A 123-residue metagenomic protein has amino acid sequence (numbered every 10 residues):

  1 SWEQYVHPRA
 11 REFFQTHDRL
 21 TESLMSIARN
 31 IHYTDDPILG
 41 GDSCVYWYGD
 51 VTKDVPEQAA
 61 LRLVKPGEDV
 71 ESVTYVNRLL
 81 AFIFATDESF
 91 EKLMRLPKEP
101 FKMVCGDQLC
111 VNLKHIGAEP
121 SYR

Functional and structural regions predicted by a protein language model:
S1-V73, L96, V104-Q108: Short helix-coil boundary/hinge micro-motifs
D69-R123: Short, cationic Gly/His-enriched loop motifs
